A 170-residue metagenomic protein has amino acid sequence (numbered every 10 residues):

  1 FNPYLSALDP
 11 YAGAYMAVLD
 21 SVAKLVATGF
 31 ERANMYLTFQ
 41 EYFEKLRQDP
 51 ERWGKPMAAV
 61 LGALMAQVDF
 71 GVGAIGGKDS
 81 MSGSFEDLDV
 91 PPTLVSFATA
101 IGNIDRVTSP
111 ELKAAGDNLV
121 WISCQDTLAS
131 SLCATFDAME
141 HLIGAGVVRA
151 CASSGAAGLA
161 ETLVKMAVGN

Functional and structural regions predicted by a protein language model:
F1-N170: Glycine/proline-enriched, intrinsically flexible loops and inter-domain linkers
